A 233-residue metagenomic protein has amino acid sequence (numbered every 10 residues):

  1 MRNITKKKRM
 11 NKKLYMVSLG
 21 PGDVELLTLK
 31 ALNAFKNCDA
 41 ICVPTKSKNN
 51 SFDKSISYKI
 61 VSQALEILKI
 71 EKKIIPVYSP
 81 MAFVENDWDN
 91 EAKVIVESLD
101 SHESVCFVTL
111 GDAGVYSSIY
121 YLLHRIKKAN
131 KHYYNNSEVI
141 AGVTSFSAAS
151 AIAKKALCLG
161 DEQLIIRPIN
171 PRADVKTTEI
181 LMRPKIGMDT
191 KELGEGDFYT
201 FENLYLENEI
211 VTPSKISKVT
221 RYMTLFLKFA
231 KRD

Functional and structural regions predicted by a protein language model:
L14-M16, D174-D233: A contiguous loop/helix-start segment that scaffolds small-molecule binding in enzyme catalytic cores
M16-D23: Switch II (G3) loop of P-loop NTPases
C38: An anion/phosphate-binding loop that grips the pyrophosphate of nucleotide cofactors and donors
V43, P76, F107-T109, V139-G142 (+2 more regions): General beta-strand structural signal in soluble alpha/beta enzymes
N50, L65, D89-E91, M188: Non-catalytic terminal and connector segments of soluble metabolic enzymes
S51-F83, G194-L204: P-loop/Walker A phosphate-binding loop and immediately adjacent motor/lid segment at beta-alpha junctions
E85-V96: Glycine-rich, highly charged phosphate/nucleotide-binding loops
G111-T177: Class I SAM-dependent methyltransferase SAM-binding "motif I" and its flanking Rossmann-like core
